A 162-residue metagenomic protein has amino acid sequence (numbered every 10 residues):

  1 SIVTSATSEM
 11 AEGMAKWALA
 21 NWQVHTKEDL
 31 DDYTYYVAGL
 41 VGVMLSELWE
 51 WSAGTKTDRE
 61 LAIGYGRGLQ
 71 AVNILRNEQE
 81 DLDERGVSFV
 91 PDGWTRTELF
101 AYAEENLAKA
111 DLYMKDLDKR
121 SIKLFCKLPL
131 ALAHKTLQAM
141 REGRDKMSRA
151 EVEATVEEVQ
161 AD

Functional and structural regions predicted by a protein language model:
S1-L69, L75-D162: Catalytic cores of Mg2+-dependent Asp-rich isoprenoid enzymes
